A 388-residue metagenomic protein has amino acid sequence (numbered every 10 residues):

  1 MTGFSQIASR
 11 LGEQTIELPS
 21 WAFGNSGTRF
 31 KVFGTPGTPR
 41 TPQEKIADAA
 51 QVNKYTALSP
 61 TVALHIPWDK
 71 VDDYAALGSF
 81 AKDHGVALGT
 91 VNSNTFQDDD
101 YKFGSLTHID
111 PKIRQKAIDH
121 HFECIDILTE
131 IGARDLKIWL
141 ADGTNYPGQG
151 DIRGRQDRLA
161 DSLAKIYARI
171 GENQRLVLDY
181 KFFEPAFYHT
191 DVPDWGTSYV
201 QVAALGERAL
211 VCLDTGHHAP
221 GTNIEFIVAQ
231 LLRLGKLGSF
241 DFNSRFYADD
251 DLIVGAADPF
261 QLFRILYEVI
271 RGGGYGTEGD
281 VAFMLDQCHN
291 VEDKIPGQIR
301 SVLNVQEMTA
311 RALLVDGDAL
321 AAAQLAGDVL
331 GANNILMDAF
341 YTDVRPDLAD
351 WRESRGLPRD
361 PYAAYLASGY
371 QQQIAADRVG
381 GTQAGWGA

Functional and structural regions predicted by a protein language model:
M1-A22, V32-F33, A50, R134 (+5 more regions): Histidine-acidic metal/acid-base catalytic patches
S5-R10, D83, L88, D100-G206 (+2 more regions): Active-site acidic/histidine proton-transfer and metal-coordination neighborhood in alpha/beta enzyme cores
S9-L18, A22, T35-W68, H84: Catalytic domains of carbohydrate-active enzymes, especially glycoside hydrolases
E13-F33, N94-H108, L140-Y146: N-terminal small/glycine-rich loop or linker at the start of catalytic domains across soluble metabolic enzymes
A22-G24, I66-K70, N92-Q97, L140-T144 (+4 more regions): Active-site-proximal loop/turn and secondary-structure-junction residues that shape catalytic pockets, frequently
T35-V52, I118-D126, G221-Q230: Short, acidic/polar
P67-K82, R114: N-terminal low-complexity, intrinsically disordered segments
